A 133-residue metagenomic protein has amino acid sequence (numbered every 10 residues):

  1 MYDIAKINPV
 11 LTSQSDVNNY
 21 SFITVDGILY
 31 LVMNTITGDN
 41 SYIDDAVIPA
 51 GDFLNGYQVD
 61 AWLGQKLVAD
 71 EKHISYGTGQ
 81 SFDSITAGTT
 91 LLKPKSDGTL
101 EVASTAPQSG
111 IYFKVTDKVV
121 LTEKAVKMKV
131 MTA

Functional and structural regions predicted by a protein language model:
M1-A133: Surface-exposed, low-hydrophobicity beta-strand/loop segments enriched in small/polar/acidic residues
